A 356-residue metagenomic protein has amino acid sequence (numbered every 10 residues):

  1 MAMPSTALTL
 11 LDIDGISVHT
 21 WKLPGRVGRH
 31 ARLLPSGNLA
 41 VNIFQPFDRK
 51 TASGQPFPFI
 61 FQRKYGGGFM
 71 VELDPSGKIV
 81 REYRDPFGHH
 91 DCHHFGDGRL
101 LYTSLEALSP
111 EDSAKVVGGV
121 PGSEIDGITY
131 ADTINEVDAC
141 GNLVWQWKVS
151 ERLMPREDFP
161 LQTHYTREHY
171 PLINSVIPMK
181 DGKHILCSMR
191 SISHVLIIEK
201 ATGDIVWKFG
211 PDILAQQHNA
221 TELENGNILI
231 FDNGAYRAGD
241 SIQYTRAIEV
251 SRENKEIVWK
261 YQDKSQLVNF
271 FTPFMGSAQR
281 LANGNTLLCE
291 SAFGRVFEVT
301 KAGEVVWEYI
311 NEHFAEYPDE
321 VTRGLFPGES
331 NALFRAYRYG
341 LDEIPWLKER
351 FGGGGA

Functional and structural regions predicted by a protein language model:
M1-A356: Histidine-/acidic-rich catalytic cores in large beta-rich domains
